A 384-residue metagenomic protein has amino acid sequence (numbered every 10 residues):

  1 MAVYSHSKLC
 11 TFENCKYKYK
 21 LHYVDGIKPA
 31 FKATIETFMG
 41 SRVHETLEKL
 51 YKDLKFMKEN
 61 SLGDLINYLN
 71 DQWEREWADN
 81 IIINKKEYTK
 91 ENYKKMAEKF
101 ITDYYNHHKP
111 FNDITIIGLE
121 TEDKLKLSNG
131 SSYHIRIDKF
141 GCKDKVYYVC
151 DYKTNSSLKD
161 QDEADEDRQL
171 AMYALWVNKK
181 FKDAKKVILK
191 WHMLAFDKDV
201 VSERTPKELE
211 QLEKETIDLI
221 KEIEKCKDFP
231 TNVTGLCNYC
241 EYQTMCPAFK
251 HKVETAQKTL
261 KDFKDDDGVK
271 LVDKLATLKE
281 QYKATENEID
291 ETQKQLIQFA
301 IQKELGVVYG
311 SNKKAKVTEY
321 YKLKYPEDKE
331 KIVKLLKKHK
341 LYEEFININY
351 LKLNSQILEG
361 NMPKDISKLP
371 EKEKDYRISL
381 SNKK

Functional and structural regions predicted by a protein language model:
C10, N14-D25, P29-K55: Nuclease catalytic cores
I27-T34, D53-E59, N84-Y88, L158-D162 (+1 more regions): Short, polar/flexible loop-turn hinges at active-site or ligand-entry regions and domain interfaces
I35, M39, T89, Y93 (+3 more regions): Hydrophobic (often cysteine-bearing) scaffold residues that line and stabilize catalytic clefts of nucleotide/cofactor
T46-L119: A non-catalytic, helix-rich entry segment at domain boundaries
L69, W73, Y93-A97, L275-L278 (+1 more regions): Short amphipathic alpha-helical coiled-coil/interface segments
I114-D218, E343, N347-L351: Mg2+/Mn2+-dependent nuclease catalytic core
D162-E163, L175-E280, I297, E304 (+1 more regions): Metal-dependent nuclease catalytic regions and adjoining charged, substrate-binding loops involved in nucleic-acid end
K283-K384: Extended, charge-rich alpha-helical segments
